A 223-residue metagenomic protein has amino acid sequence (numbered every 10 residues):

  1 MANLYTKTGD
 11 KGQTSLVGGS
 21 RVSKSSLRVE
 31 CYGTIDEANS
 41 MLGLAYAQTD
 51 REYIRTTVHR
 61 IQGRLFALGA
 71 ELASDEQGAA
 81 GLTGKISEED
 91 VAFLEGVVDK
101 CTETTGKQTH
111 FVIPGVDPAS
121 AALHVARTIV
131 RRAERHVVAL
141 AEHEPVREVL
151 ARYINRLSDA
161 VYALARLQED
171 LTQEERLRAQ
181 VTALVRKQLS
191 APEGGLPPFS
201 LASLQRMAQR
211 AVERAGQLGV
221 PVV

Functional and structural regions predicted by a protein language model:
M1-A191: Phosphate/pyrophosphate-binding loop motifs in nucleotide- or prenyl diphosphate-using proteins
Q188-V223: Non-catalytic interaction/Regulatory regions outside core domains
